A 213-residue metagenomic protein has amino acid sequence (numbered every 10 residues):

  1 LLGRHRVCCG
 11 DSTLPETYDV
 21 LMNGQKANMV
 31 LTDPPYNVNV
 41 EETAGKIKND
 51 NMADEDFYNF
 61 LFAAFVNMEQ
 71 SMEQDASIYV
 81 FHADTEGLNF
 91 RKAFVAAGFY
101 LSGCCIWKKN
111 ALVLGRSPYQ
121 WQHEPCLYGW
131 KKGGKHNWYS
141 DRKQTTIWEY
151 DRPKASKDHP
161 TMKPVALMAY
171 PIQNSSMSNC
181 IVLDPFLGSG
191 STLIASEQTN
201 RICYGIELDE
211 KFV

Functional and structural regions predicted by a protein language model:
L1-V213: Core catalytic lobe of class I
